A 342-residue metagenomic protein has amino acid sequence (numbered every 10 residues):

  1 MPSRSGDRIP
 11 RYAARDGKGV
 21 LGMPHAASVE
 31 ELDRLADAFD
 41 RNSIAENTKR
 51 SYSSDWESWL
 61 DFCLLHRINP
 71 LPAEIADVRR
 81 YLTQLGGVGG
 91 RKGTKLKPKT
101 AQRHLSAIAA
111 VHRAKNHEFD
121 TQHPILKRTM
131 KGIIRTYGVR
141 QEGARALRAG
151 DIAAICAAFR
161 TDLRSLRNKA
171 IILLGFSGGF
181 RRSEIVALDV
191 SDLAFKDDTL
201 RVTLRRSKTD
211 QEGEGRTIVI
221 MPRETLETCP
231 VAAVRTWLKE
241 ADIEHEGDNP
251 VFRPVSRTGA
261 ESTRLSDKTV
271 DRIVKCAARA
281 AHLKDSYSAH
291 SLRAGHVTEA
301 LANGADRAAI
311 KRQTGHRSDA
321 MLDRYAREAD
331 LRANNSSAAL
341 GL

Functional and structural regions predicted by a protein language model:
M1-L342: Extended, non-catalytic subsegments within catalytic or DNA/protein-binding/adaptor domains
